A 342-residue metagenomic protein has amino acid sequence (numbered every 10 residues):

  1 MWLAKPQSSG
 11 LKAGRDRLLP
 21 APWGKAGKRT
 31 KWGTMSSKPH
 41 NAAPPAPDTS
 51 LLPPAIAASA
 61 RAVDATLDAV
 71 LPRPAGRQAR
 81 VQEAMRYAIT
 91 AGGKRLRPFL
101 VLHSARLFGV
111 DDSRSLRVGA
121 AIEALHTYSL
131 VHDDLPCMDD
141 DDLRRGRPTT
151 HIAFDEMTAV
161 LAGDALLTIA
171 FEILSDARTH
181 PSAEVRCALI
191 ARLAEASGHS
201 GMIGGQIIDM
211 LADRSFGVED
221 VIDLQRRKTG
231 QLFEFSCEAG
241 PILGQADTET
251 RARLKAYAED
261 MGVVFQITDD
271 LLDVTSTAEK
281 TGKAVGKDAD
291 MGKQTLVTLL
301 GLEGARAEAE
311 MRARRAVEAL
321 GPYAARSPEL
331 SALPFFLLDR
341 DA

Functional and structural regions predicted by a protein language model:
G27, K31-W32, R226: Low-complexity intrinsically disordered segments
M35-L71: N-terminal amphipathic/basic leader segments beginning at the initiator methionine
P54, A58-A62, L71-E318, A325-L338: Mg2+-dependent prenyl diphosphate-binding active-site environment of isoprenoid biosynthetic enzymes
